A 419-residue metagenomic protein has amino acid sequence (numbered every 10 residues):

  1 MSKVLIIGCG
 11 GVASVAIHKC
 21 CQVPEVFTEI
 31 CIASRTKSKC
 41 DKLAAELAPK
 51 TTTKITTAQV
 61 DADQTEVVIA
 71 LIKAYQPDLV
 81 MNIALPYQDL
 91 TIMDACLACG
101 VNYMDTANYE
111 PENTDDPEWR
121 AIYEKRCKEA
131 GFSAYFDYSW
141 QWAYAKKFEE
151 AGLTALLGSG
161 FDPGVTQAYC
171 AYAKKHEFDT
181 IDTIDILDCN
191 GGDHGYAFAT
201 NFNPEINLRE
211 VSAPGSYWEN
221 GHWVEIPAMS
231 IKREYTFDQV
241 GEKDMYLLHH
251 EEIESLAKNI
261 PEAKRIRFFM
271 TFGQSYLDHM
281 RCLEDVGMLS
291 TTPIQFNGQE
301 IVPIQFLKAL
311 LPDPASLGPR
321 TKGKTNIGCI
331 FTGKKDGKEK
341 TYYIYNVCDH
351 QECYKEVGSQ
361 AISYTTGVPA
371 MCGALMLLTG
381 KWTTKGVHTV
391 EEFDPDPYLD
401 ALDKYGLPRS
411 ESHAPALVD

Functional and structural regions predicted by a protein language model:
C9-G10: Glycine-rich Rossmann-fold phosphate-binding loop(s) that bind the pyrophosphate of adenine dinucleotide cofactors
A13-S14: N-terminal Rossmann-fold NAD(P) dinucleotide-binding loop
R35-K39: Helix N-cap at the beta1-alpha1 junction of Rossmann-like dinucleotide-binding domains, i.e., the first residues
K50-Q64: Rossmann-fold cofactor-recognition segment
D61-P77, Q88: Conserved Rossmann-fold cofactor-binding substructure of NAD(P)-dependent oxidoreductases
I72, D78-M81, Y103-D105: N-terminal Rossmann-like NAD(P) cofactor-binding module of classical short-chain dehydrogenase/reductase
P86-D89, M93-F202: Glycine-/Pro-rich loop/turn segments that contact NAD(P) or position catalytic residues in Rossmann-like domains
K175-D419: C-terminal catalytic/substrate-binding lobe primarily of soluble NAD(P)-dependent oxidoreductases
